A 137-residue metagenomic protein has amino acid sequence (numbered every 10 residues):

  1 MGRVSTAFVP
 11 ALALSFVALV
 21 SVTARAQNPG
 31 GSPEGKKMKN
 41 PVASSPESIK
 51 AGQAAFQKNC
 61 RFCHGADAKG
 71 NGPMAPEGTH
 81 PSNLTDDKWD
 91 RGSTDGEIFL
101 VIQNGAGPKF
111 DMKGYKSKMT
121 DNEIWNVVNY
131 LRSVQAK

Functional and structural regions predicted by a protein language model:
M1-T6: Positively charged n-region of N-terminal signal peptides that target proteins for export
P10-L19: Bacterial N-terminal signal peptides
V20-A26: Sec/Tat signal peptide C-region and signal peptidase I cleavage site
A26, P76-N83, Q103-V134: Axial heme c-ligation environment in periplasmic c-type cytochrome domains
N28-A55: Electrostatic cytochrome c docking/interface patches
V42-I49, K69-E97: Gly/Gly-Pro-rich "capping" loops immediately C-terminal to redox-active cysteine motifs in periplasmic/lumenal
S45-K69, I98-L100, N104: Sequence/structural segment immediately N-terminal to covalent heme-attachment motifs in c-type and related
K69-G70, S133-K137: Inter-heme linker and motif-flanking segments adjacent to c-type heme-binding CXXCH motifs in c-type cytochromes
